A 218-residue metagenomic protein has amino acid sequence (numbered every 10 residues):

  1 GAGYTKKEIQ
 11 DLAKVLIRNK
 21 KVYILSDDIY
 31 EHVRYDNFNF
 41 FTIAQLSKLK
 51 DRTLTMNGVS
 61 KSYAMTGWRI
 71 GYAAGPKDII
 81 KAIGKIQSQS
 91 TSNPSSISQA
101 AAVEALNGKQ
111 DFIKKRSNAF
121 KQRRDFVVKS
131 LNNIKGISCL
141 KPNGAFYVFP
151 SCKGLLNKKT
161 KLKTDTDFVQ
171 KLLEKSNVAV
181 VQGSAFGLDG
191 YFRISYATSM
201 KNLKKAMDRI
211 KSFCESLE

Functional and structural regions predicted by a protein language model:
G1-E218: PLP-dependent class I/II
